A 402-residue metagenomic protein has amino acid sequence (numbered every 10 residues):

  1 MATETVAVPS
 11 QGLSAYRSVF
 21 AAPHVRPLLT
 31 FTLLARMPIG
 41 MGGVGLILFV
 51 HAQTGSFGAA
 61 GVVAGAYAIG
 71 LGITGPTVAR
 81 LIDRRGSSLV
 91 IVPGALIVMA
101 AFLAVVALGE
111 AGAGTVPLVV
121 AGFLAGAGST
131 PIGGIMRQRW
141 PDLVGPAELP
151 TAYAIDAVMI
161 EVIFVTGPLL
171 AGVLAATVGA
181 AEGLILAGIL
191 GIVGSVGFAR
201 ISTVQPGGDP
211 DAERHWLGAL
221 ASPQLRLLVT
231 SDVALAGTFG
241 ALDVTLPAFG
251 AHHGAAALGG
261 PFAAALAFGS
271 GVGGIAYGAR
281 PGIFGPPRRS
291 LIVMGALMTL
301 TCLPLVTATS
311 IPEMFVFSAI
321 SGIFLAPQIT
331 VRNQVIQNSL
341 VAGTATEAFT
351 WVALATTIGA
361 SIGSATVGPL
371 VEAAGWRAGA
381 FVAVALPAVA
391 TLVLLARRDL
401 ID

Functional and structural regions predicted by a protein language model:
S10-G72, A219-A264: Helix-loop boundary and gating motifs at the non-cytosolic
L46, T130-V144, L246, P327-L340: Intracellular juxtamembrane helix-capping segments at the cytosolic ends of symmetry-related transmembrane helices
I73-S87, A175, G273-P287, V371: Helix-to-loop junctions at the C-terminal end of transmembrane segments in multipass secondary transporters
L96-G112, L297-T309: C-terminal ends and interior cores of transmembrane alpha-helices in multi-pass membrane transporters/permeases
A121-V162: Cytoplasmic helix-loop-helix junction between adjacent transmembrane helices in 12-TM secondary transporters
A176-I189, P369-P387: A membrane-interface helix-boundary motif in multi-pass transporters
R288-I329: C-terminal transmembrane helical hairpin of 12-TM major facilitator-type secondary transporters
G343-W376: A late C-terminal transmembrane helix in Major Facilitator Superfamily
